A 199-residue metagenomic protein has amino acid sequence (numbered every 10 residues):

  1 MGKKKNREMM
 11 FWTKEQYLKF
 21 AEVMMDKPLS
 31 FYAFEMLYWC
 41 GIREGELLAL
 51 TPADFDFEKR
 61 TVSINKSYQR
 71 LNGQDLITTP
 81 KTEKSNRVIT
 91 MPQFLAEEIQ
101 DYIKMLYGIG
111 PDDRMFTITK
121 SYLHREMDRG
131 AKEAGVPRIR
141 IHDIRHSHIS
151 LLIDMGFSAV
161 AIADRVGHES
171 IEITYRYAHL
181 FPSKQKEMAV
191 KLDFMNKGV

Functional and structural regions predicted by a protein language model:
M1-E44, L48-L50, E58, F94 (+1 more regions): Basic, Lys/Arg- and aromatic-enriched nucleic-acid-binding interface segment
F11, Y68, A159, V166-K191: Catalytic-site neighborhood detector that most strongly recognizes the C-terminal catalytic loop/helix of tyrosine
F11-L18, K59, S67-R70, P92-P137: Active-site/catalytic core of tyrosine-dependent DNA strand-transfer enzymes
Y17-K19, V23, G73-T79, H179-V199: DNA/chromatin major-groove-contacting recognition/catalytic segments
F34, G45, D128, V160-A163: Residues within the helices of the helix-turn-helix
K59, N72, T78-N86, T90-L95 (+2 more regions): C-terminal secondary-structure termini that scaffold catalytic or DNA-interacting sites
I118-K120, P137-G156: Short basic/aromatic active-site micro-motif
